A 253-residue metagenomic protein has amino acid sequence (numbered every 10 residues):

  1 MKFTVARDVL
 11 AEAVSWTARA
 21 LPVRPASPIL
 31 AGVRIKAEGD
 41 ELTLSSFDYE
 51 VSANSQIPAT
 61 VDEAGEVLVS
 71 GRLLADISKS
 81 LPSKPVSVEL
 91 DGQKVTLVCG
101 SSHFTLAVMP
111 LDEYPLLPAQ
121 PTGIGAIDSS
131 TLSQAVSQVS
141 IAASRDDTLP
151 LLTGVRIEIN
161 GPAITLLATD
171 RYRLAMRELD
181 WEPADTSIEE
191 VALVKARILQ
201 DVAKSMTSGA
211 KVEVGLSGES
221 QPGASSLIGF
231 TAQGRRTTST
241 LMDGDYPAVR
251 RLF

Functional and structural regions predicted by a protein language model:
M1-F253: Structural preference for solvent-exposed beta-strand-turn elements and adjacent flexible terminal/loop segments within
